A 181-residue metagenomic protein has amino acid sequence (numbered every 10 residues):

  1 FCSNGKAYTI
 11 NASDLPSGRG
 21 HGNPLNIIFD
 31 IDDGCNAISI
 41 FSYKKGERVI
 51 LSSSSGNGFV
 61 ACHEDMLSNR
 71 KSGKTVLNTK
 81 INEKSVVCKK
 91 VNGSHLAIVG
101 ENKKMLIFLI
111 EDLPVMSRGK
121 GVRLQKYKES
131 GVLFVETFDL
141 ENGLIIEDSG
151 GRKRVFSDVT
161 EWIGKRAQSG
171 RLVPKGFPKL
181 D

Functional and structural regions predicted by a protein language model:
F1-D181: Short, structured "edge-of-domain" segments at secondary-structure transitions
